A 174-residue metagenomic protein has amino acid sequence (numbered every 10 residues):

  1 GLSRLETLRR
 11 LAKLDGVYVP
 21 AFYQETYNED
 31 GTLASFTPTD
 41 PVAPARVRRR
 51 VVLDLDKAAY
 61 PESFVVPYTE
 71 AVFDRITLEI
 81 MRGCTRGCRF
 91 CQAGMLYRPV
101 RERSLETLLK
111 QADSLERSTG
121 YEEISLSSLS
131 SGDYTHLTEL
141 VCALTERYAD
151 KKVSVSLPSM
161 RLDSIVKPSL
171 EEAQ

Functional and structural regions predicted by a protein language model:
G1-A93, P99-V100, E106: Acidic, low-complexity intrinsically disordered segments
T7, D15, L108-Q111, T119 (+1 more regions): Generic hydrophobic/packing signal
K13, K57, K110, K151-K152 (+1 more regions): Context-gated lysine
F36, T77, R103, T107-K110 (+3 more regions): A sequence-level detector of short, solvent-exposed, charge-rich linear segments
F36-T39, Y97-P99, A143-R147, Q174: Short, low-complexity, polar/charged sequence segments that are solvent-exposed and flexible
P67, C88-Q92, P99-R103, R117 (+3 more regions): Extended hydrophobic-aromatic, low-complexity segments
I76-C84, L108-E116, V141-L144: Structured alpha-helical segments in the cores of large, soluble enzyme domains
S114-Q174: Conserved SAM/AdoMet-binding glycine-rich loop
